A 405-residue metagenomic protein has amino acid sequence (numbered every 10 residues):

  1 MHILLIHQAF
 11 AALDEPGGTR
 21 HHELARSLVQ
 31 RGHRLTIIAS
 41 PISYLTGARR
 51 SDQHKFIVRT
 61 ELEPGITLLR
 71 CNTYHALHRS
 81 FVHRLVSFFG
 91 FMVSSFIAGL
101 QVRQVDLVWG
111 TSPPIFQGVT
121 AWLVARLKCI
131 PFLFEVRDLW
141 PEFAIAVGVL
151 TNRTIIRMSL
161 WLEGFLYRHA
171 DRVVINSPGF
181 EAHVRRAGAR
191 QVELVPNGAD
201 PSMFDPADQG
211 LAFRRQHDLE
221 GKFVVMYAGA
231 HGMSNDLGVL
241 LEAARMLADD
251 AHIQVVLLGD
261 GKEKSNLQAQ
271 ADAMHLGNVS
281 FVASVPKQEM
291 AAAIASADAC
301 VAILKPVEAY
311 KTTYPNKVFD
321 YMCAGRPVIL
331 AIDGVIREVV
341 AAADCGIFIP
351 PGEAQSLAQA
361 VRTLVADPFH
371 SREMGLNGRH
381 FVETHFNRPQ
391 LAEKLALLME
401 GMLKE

Functional and structural regions predicted by a protein language model:
M1-P64: N-terminal subdomain of nucleotide-sugar transferases
P41, G179, G198: Carbohydrate-associated surface elements
F96, F116-V119, L123-L127, R153-V173: Membrane-proximal helix-turn-helix segments that form the acceptor-binding/catalytic region of lipid-linked
L219-N235, L241-R245, V256: Conserved donor-binding/catalytic core segment of Leloir-type glycosyltransferases
A251, G259, S265-A292: Nucleotide-activated donor-binding/catalytic signature segment of Leloir-type glycosyltransferases, i.e., the conserved
A299-A302, D320-A331: Short hydrophobic beta-strand element within catalytic cores of glycosyltransferases and related nucleotide-activated
A342-A343, I347-A354, T363-F369: Conserved acidic donor-binding segment of nucleotide-sugar-dependent glycosyltransferases
S356, T363, H370-T384, K394-L397: A short, well-ordered alpha-helix in the C-terminal region of glycosyltransferases
